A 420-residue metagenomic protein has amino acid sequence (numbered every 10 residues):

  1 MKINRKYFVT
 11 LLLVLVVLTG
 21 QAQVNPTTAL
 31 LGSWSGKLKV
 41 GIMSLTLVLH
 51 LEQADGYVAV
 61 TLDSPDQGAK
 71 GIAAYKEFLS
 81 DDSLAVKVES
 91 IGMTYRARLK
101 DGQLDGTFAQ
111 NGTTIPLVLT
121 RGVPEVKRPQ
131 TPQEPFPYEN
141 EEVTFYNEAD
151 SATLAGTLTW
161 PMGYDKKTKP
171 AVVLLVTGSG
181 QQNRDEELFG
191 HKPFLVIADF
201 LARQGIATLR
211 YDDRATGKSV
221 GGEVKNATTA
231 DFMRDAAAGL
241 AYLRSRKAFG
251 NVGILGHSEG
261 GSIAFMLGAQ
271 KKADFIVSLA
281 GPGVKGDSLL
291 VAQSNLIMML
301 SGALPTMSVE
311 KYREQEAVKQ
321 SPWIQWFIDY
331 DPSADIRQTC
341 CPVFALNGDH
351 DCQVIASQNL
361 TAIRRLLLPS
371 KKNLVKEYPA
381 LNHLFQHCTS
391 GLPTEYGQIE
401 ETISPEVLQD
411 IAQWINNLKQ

Functional and structural regions predicted by a protein language model:
V24-K100, D105-T113, Q130, Y138 (+1 more regions): Central antiparallel beta-sheet cores of small beta-barrel/beta-sandwich binding domains
P124-T168: N-terminal cap/lid segment of alpha/beta-hydrolase-fold proteins
T168-S179: Short beta-strand element of the alpha/beta-hydrolase
E187-L209: Short amphipathic alpha-helix adjacent to the substrate-entry channel of hydrolases
P193, K225-R246: Alpha/beta-hydrolase active-site loop
M266-L267, K271-Q338, Q353, P369: Accessory cap/linker subdomain of secreted extracellular hydrolases
T339, A345-N347: Short beta-strand/loop motif that positions the catalytic acidic residue of the alpha/beta-hydrolase fold
C341, C352-L366: Short alpha-helix in the alpha/beta-hydrolase fold that links the catalytic acid
